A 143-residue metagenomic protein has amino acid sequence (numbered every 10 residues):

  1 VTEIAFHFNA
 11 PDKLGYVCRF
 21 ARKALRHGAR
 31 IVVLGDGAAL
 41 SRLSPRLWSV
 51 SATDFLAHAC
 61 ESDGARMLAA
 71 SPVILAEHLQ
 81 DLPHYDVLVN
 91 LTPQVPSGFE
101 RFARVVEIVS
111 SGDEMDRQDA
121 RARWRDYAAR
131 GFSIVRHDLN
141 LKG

Functional and structural regions predicted by a protein language model:
T2-E100, S111, A122, H137-G143: Positively charged, polar, low-complexity stretches
F102-A103, R130: Short glycine-/polar-rich loops that comprise or flank the Walker A/P-loop and associated switch/sensor motifs
V105-E114: Trafficking entry modules
D113, G131-I134: Mixed-charge, glycine-accented linear interaction segment located at domain edges/termini
M115-D116, R123: C-terminal substrate-binding/active-site "lid" region of AdoMet-derived donor-dependent transferases
